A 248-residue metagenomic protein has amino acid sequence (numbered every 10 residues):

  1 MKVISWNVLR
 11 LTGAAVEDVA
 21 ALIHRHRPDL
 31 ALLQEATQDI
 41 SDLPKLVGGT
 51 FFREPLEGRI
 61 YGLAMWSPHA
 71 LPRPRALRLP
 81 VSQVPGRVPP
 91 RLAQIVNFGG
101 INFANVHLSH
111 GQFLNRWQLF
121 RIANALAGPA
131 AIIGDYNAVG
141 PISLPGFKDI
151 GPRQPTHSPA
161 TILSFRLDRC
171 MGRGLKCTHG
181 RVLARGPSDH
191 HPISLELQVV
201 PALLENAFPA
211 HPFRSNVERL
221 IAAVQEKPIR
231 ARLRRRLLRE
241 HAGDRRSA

Functional and structural regions predicted by a protein language model:
M1-L46, V199-A248: N-terminal, active-site-proximal structural segment of metallo-dependent hydrolase catalytic domains
M1-R10, R75, I95, G99-H110: Active-site-proximal beta-strand elements of phosphoester/diester hydrolases
K2-V8, V19-S41, F103-V106, Q118-P145 (+3 more regions): Active-site beta-strand/loop signature of hydrolases that rely on acidic residues for catalysis
G13-A14, V84-R87, P152-R153: Short gly/ser/thr-rich secondary-structure transition/capping motifs
G13-E17, I60, P89-P90, R116 (+1 more regions): Structural motif corresponding to alpha-helix initiation and N-cap regions
L30-G100, L183-R185, H191: Structured beta-strand-rich core segments of catalytic domains in phosphoester-bond hydrolases
R59-P74, I162-C177, L197-V200: Conserved beta strand-loop-helix elements of the APE1-like EEP
Q112-R185, N206-A248: Metal-dependent phosphoesterases centered on the DNase I-like endonuclease/exonuclease/phosphatase
